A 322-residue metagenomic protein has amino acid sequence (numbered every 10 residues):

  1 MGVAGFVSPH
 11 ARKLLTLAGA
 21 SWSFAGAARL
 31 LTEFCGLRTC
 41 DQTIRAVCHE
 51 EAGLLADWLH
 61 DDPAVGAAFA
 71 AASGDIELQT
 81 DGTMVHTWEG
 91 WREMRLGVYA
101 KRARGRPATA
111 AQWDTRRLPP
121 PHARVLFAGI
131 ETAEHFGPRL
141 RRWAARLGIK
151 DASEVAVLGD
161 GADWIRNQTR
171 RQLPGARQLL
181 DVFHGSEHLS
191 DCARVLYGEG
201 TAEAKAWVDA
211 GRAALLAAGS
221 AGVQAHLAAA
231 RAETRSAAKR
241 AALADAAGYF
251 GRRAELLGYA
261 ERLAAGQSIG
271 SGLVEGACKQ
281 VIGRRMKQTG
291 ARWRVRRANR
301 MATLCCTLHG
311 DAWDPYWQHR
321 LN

Functional and structural regions predicted by a protein language model:
M1-N322: Catalytic center-proximal scaffold of phosphoryl-transfer enzymes
